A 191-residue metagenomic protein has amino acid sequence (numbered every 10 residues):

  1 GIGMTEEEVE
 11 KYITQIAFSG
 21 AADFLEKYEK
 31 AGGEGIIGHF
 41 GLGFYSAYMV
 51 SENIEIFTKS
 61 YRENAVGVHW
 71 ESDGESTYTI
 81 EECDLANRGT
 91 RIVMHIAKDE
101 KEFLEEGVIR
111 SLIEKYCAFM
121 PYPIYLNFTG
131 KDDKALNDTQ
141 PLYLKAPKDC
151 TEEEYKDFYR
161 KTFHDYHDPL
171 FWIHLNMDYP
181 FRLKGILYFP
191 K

Functional and structural regions predicted by a protein language model:
G1-K98, E102-F103, S111: GHKL (Bergerat-fold) ATPase N-terminal catalytic module, capturing the glycine-rich phosphate-binding loop and acidic
I36, I54-T77, A97-E100, G107-K191: GHKL/Bergerat-fold ATPase module in large chromosome/replication-associated machines
